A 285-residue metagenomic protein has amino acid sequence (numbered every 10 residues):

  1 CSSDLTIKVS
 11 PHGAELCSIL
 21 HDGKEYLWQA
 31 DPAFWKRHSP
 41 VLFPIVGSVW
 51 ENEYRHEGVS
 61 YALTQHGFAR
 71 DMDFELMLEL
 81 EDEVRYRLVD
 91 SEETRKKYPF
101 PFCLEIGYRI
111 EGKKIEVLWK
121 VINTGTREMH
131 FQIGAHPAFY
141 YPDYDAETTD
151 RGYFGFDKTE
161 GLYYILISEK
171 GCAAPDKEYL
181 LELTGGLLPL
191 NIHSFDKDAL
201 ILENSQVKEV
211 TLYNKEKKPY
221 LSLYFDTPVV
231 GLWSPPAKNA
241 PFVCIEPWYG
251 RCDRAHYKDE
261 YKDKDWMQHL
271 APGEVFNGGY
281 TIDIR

Functional and structural regions predicted by a protein language model:
L5, H21, H66, D71-L78 (+1 more regions): Acidic/His-leaning functional-site neighborhoods
T6-S60: Acidic-aromatic substrate-binding/catalytic surfaces of carbohydrate-active enzymes
V9, Y54-G58, A62, W119 (+1 more regions): Short Pro-Gly-centered flexible turn/kink motifs
V59-G112: Extended, loop-rich substrate-binding clefts of extracytoplasmic carbohydrate-active enzymes
D90-P142: Acidic, contiguous internal or C-terminal segments within carbohydrate-active enzymes that form a structured patch used
E105-G107, D265-L270: Beta-strand-rich interaction surfaces with strong enrichment in secreted/lumenal proteins
E128-H130, A138-Y141, D145-F225: Active-site/ligand-binding surface loops and adjacent short beta/alpha elements that line catalytic pockets across
